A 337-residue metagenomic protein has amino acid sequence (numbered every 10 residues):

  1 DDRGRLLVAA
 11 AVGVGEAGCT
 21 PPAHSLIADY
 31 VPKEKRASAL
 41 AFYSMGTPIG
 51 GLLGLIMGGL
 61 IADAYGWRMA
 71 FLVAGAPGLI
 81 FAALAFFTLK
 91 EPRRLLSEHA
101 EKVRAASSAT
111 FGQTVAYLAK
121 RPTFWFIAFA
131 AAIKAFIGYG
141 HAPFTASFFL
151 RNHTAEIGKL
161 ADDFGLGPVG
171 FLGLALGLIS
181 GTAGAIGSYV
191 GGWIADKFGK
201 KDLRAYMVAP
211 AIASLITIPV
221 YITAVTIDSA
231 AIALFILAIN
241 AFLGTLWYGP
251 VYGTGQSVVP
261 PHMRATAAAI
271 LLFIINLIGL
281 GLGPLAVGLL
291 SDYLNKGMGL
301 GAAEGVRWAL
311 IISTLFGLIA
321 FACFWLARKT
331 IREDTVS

Functional and structural regions predicted by a protein language model:
R3-A11, I232-I239: Paired small-residue
V8-P48: Cytoplasmic helix-loop-helix junction between adjacent transmembrane helices in 12-TM secondary transporters
Y43-E91: Helix-loop-helix hairpin linking two adjacent transmembrane segments in secondary transporters
D63-A76, D163-P168, A205-V208, D292-L315: A membrane-interface helix-boundary motif in multi-pass transporters
L84-T88, I218-I227, I311-S337: Multi-pass alpha-helical transporter architecture, strongest for 12-TM Major Facilitator/SLC carriers used
R93-A128, D163-F164: Juxtamembrane intracellular "pre-TM" segments in multi-pass secondary transporters
R121-Y189, G244-Y248, Y252, G279-V287: Extracytoplasmic gate region of multi-pass secondary transporters
L203-V251: C-terminal transmembrane helical hairpin of 12-TM major facilitator-type secondary transporters
